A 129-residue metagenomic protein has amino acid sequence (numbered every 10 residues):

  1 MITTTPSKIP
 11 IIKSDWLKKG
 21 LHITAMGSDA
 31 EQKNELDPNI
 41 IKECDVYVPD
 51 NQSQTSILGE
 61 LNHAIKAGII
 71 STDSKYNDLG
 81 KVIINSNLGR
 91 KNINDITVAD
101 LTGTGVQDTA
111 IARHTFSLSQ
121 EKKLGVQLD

Functional and structural regions predicted by a protein language model:
M1-T5, I9-P10: Glycine-rich phosphate/diphosphate-binding loop of Rossmann-like nucleotide-binding domains
K8, D15-L21, A25-L88: Rossmann-fold NAD(P)-binding glycine/threonine-rich loop
I70-D129: NAD(P)-dependent dehydrogenase/reductase Rossmann-like domain
